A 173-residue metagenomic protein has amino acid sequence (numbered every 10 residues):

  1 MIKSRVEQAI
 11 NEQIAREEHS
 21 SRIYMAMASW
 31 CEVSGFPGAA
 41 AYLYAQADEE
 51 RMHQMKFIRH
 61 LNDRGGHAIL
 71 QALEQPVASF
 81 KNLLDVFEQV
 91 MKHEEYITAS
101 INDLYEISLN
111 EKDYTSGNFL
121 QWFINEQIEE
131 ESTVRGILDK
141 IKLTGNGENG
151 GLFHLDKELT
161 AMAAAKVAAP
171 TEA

Functional and structural regions predicted by a protein language model:
M1-A173: Iron-associated oxidoreductase/ferritin-like identity signal
